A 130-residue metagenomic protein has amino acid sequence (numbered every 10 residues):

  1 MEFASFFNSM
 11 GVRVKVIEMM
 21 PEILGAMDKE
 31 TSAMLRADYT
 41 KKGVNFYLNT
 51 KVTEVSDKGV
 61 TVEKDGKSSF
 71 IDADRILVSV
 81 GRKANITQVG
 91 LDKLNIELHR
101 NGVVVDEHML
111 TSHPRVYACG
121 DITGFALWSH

Functional and structural regions predicted by a protein language model:
M1-N8, G102-H108: Short, functional N-terminal and low-complexity linear motifs
E2-D57, T61-S68, L127-H130: Rossmann-like dinucleotide-binding cores of NAD(P)H-dependent redox enzymes
F70-H130: FAD-site-proximal beta/loop scaffold in flavoenzymes
